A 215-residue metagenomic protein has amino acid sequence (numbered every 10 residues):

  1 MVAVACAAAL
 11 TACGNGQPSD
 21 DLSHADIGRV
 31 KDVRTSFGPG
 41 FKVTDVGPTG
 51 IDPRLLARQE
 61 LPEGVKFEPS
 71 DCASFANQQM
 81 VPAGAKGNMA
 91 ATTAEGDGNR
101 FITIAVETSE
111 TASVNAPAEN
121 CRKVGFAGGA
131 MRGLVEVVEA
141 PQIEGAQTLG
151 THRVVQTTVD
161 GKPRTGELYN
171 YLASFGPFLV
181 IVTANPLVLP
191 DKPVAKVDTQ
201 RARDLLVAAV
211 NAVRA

Functional and structural regions predicted by a protein language model:
M1-V4: N-terminal export and membrane-targeting signals
A9-A12: C-terminal motif of bacterial Sec signal peptides marking the signal peptidase cleavage site
G14-Q17: Bacterial signal peptide processing site
D21-H24, G28, K196-Q200: Soluble non-cytosolic domains of exported or imported proteins
R29-R34, F41-L172, L205: A small/polar (G/S/T-enriched), proline-flanked helix-loop surface module common in exported/cell-envelope proteins
I102-I104, P177-P186: Short, well-ordered beta-strand elements
L187-A215: Surface-exposed amphipathic alpha-helical segments
